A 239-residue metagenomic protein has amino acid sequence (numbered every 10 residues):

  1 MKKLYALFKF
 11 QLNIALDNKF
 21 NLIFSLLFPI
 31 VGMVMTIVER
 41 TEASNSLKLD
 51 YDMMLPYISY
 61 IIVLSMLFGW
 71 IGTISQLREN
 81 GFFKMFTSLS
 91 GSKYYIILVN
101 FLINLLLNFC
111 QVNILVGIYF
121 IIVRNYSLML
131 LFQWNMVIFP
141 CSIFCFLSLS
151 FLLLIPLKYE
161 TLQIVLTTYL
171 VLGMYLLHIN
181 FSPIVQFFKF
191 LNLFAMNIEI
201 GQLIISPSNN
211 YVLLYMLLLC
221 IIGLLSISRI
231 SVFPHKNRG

Functional and structural regions predicted by a protein language model:
K2-L7, F181-Y215: Short hydrophobic, aromatic-rich alpha-helical segments embedded in or entering the lipid bilayer of multi-pass
A6-I14, F83-S88, L157, E199-Q202: Short amphipathic alpha-helical coupling elements at transmembrane boundaries
I14-T41, D50-L67, C110, I164-L176 (+1 more regions): Hydrophobic alpha-helical transmembrane segments of multi-pass membrane transport/permease proteins
M35-E39, L152-L191: Transmembrane helix segments
R40-K48, Y119-M129, L203: Membrane-interface helix termini and inter-helical loops of multi-pass transporters
Y51-G117: Hydrophobic alpha-helical transmembrane segments of multi-pass membrane transport proteins
K93, F101-Q163: Alpha-helical transmembrane segments and their short interhelical loops
F151, I205, L214-G239: Junction motif at the cytosolic side of a transmembrane helix
